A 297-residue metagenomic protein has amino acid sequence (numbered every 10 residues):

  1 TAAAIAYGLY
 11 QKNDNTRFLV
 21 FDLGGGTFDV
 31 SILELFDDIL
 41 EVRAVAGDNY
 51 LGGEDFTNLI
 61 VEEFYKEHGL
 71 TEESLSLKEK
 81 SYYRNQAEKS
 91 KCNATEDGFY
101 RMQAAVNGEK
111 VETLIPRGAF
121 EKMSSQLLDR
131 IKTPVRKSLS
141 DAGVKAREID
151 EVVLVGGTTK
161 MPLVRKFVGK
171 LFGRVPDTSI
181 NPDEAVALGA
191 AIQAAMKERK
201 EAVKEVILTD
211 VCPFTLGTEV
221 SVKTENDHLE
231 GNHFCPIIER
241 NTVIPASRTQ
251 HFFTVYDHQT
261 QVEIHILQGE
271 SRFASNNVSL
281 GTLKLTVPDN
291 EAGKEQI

Functional and structural regions predicted by a protein language model:
T1-I297: Oxyanion-binding/catalytic loops of NTP- or PPi-dependent enzymes
